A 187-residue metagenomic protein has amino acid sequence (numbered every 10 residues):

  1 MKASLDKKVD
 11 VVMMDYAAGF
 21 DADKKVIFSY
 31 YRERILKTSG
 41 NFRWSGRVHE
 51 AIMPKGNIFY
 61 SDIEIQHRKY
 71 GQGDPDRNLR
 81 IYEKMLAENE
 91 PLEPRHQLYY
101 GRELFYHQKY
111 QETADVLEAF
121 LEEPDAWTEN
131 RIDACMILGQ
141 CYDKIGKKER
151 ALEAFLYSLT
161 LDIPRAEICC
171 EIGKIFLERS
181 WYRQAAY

Functional and structural regions predicted by a protein language model:
K2-D115: Catalytic-site signature of metal-activated, phosphate-bearing donor transferases, centered on the GT-A/GT-A-like
A3, K7, I172-G173, S180-Y187: Short, intrinsically disordered, charge-balanced linker/junction segments flanking boundaries in proteins
E90-P91, D125, E129, I163: Short coil turns that delineate tetratricopeptide repeat
R95, E129-D133, E167, Q184: Start-of-helix register in tetratricopeptide repeats
